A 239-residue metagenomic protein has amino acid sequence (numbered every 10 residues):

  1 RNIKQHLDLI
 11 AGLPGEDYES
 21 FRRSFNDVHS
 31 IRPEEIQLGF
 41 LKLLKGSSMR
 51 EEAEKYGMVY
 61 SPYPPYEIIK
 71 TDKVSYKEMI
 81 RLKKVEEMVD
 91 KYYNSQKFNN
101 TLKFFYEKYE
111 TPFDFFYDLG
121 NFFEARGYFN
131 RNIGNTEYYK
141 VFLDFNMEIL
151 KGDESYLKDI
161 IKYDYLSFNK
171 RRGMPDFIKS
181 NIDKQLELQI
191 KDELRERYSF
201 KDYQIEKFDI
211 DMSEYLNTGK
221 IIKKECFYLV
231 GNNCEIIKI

Functional and structural regions predicted by a protein language model:
R1-F115: A structural motif corresponding to the C-terminal lobe/cap of the Radical SAM core domain
E87-I239: Radical SAM enzyme core and accessory elements
